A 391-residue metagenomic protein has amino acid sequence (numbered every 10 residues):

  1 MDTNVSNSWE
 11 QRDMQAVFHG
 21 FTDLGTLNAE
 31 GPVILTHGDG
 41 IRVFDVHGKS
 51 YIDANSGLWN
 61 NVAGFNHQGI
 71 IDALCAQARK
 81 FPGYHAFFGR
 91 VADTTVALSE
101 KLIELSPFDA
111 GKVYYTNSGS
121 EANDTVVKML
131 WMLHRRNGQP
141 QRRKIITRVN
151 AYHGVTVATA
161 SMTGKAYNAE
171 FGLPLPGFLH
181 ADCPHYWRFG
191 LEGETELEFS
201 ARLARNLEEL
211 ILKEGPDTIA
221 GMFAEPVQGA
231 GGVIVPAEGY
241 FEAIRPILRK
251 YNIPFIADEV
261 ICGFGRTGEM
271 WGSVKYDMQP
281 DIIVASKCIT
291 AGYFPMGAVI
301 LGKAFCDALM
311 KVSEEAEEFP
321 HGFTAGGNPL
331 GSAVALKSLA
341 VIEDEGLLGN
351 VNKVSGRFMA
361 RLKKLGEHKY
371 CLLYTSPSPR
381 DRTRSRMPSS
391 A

Functional and structural regions predicted by a protein language model:
D2-S376, R380, R384: Conserved N-terminal phosphate-binding loop of PLP-dependent enzymes in the Aspartate aminotransferase
R386-A391: Hydrophobic alpha-helical segments, chiefly the membrane-spanning helices and signal/signal-anchor peptides
